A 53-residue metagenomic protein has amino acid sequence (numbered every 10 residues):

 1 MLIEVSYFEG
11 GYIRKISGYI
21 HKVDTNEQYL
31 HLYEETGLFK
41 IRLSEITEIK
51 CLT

Functional and structural regions predicted by a protein language model:
M1-T53: Conserved RNA-binding domains used in RNP assembly and mRNA/RNA metabolism
